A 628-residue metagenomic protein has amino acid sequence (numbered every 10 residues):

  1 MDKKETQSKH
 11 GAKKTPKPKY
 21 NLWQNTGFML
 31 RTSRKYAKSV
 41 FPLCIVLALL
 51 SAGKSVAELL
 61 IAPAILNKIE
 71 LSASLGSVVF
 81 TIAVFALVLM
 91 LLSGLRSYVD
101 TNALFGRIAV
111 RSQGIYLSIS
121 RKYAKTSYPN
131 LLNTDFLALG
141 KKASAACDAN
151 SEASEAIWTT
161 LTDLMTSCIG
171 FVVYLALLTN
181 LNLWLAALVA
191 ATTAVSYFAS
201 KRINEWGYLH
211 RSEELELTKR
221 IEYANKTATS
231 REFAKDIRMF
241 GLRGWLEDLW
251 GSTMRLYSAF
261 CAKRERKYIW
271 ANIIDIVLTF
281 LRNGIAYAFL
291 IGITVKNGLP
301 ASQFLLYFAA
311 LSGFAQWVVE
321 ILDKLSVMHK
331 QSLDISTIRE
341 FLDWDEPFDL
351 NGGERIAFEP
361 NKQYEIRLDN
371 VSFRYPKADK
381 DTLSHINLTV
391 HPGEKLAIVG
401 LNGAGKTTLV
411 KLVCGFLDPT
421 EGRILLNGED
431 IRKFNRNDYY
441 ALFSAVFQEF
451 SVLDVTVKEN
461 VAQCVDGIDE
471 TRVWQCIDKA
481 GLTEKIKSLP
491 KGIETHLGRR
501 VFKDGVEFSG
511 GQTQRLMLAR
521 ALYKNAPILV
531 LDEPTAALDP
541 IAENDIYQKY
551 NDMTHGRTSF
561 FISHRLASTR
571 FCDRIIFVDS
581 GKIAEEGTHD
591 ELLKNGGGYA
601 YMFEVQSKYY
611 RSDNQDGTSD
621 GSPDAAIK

Functional and structural regions predicted by a protein language model:
M1-S55, L75-F80, D100-L104, F136-V172 (+5 more regions): Membrane-integrated ABC transporters
K3, G492, Q548, G556 (+2 more regions): C-terminal portion of ABC ATPase nucleotide-binding domains
K35, S144-I157, L209-E216, K226-T229 (+5 more regions): An intracellular "coupling" helix at the cytosolic face of ABC transporter transmembrane type-1 domains
F41-R96, A176-G207, L281-A288, G292-S302: Transmembrane helix-loop-helix hairpins at lipid-water interfaces of multipass membrane proteins, especially the type-1
G140, L425, T483-L516, Y609-G617 (+1 more regions): ABC-fold ATPase nucleotide-binding domain signature/coupling loops
L242, A286, Y307-D343: Cytosolic ends of transmembrane helices, especially the final helix of ABC transmembrane type-1 domains
C414: Helix-to-loop junction immediately C-terminal to a conserved catalytic motif
R423-L425, Y440, K458-K503, Y547-Q548 (+1 more regions): ABC ATPase nucleotide-binding domain helical subdomain, centered on the C-loop/LSGGQ "ABC signature"
